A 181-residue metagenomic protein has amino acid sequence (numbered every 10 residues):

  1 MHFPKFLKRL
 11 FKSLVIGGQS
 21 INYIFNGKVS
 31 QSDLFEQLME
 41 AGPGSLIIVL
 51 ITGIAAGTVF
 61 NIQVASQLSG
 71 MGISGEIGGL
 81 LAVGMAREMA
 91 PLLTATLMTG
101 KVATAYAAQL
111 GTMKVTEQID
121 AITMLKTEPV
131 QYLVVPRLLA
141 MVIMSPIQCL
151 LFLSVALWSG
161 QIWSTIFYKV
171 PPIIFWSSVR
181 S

Functional and structural regions predicted by a protein language model:
M1-S32: Short, membrane-interfacial amphipathic segments enriched in basic
Q31-F35, S74, G78, A95 (+4 more regions): Alpha-helical membrane-protein architecture signal
F35-P43, G78, A82-A90, A103 (+4 more regions): Alpha-helical membrane-interface segments at transmembrane helix boundaries
A41-L93, L97: Active-site cofactor/substrate anionic-group-binding motifs, chiefly glycine- and Lys/Arg-rich phosphate-binding loops
G42, L46, L50, M89 (+3 more regions): Selective transmembrane-helix segments that form parts of the transport pathway or gating/packing helices in multipass
Q63-A86, S154-S181: Membrane-interfacial helix-loop-helix connectors in multipass membrane proteins
T96-K114: A hydrophobic alpha-helix feature that marks transmembrane segments and, especially, their cytosolic C-terminal ends
L110-V135: Short cytoplasmic-facing helical segments at TM-TM junctions of multi-pass membrane proteins
